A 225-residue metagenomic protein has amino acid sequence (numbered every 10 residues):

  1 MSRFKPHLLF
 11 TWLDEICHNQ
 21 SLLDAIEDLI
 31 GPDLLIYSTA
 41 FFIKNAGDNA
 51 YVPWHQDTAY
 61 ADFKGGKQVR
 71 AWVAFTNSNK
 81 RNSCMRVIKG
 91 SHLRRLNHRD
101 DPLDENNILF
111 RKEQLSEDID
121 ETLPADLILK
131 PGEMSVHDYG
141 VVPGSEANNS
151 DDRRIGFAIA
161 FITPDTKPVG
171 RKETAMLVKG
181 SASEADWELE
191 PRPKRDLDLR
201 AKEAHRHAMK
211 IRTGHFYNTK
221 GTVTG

Functional and structural regions predicted by a protein language model:
M1-F63, D100: Non-heme Fe(II)-dependent double-stranded beta-helix
L9, Y37, K67, R81-S83 (+2 more regions): Residues that flank catalytic or metal-binding motifs in active/ligand-binding sites
N45, N79, R94, T163-D165 (+1 more regions): Feature marks short, surface-exposed loop/turn motifs that line or immediately flank catalytic pockets and channel
H55, D62-K80, I128-P131, V136 (+1 more regions): Short, conserved beta-strand element in jelly-roll/cupin
Q56, L109, E113-T122, D151-R153 (+1 more regions): Short, surface-exposed loop/helix-turn segments at secondary-structure junctions that function as lids/hinges flanking
D57-A59, T76, V142-E146: Short beta-turn/strand-loop junction motif enriched in small, turn-promoting residues
K80-E146, T166: Double-stranded beta-helix
V141-G225: Non-heme Fe(II)/2-oxoglutarate
